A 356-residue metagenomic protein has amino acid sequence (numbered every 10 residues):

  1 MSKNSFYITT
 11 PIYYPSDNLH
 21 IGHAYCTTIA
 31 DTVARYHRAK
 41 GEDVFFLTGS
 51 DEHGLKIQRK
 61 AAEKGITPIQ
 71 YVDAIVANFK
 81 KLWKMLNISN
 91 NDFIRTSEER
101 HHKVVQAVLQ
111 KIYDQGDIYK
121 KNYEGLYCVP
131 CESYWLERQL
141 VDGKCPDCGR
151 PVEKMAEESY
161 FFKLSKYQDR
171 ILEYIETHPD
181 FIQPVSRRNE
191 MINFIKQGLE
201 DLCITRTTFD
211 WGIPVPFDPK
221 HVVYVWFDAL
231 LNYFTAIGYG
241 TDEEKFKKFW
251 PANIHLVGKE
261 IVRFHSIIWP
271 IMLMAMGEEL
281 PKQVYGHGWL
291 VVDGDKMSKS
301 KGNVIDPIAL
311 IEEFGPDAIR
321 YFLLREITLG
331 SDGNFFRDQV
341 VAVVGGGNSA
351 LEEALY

Functional and structural regions predicted by a protein language model:
M1-T48, R100-V104, P130, M155-D332 (+1 more regions): Structured secondary-structure scaffolds
S2-Y119, E132: N-terminal Rossmann-like or analogous alpha/beta NTP/dinucleotide-binding catalytic cores that position adenine
S50, A74, T96, G125-L126 (+2 more regions): Residue-level "edge-of-site" marker
E52, V292, S349: Surface-exposed, flexible loop/turn segments at secondary-structure boundaries
L86-R95, Y113-L126, R138-Q139, E153-M155 (+3 more regions): Short secondary-structure capping/junction motifs at helix and strand boundaries
Q115-Q168, L172: Cys/His-rich short segments
N334-Y356: Rossmann-like dinucleotide/flavin-binding elements
